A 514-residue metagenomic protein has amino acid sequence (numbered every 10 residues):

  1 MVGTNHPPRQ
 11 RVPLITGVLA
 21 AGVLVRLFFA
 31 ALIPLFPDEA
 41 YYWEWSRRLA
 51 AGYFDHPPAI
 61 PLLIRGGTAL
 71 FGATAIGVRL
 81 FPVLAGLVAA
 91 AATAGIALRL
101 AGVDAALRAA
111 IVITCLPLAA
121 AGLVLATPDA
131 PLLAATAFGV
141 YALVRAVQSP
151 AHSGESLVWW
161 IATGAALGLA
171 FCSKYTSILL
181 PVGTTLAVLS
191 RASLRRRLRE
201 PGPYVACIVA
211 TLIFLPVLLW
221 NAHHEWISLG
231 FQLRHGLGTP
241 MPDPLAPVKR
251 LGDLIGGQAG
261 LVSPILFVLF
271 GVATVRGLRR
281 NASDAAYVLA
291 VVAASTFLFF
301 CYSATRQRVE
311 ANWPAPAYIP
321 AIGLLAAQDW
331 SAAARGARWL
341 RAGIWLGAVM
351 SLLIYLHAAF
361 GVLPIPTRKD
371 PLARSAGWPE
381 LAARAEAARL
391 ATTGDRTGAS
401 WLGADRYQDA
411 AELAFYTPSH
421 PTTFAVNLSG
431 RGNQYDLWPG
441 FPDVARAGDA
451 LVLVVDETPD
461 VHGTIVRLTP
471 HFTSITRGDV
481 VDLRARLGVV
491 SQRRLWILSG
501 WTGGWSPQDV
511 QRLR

Functional and structural regions predicted by a protein language model:
G3-H6, L98-D104, G139-W159, V272: Membrane-interface transmembrane helices that cradle and orient dolichyl/undecaprenyl
T16, L80-A101, F138: Transmembrane-helix motifs of polytopic, lipid-linked glycan transferases
L19, A109-P117, L167, F171 (+1 more regions): Short helix- or helix-capping micro-motifs that position conserved polar/aromatic residues at function-defining sites
A31-Y42, A51-G66, G72-I76, V248 (+1 more regions): Extracytoplasmic catalytic/substrate-binding loops of multi-pass membrane glycan-assembly enzymes
A90-A92, V112, P131-P150, W159-L167 (+1 more regions): Specific aromatic-rich, kink-prone transmembrane helix
L118, V124-L132: Short acidic/glycine- and proline-prone juxtamembrane loop motifs at membrane-interface regions of multi-pass membrane
L169, P181-S283, V292, T296 (+1 more regions): Transmembrane-lumen/periplasm boundary regions of multi-pass, lipid-linked membrane glycan transferases
A311, A334-G398, Y407-F424, L428-D436 (+1 more regions): Membrane-proximal, lumen/periplasm-facing interface regions of secretory-pathway glyco- and lipid-modifying enzymes
